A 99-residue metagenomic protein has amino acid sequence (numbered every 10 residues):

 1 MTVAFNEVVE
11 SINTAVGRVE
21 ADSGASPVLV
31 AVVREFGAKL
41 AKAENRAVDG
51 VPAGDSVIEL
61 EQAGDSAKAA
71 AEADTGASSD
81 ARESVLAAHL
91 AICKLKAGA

Functional and structural regions predicted by a protein language model:
M1-V33, H89-K94: Short terminal alpha-helical segments
V3, A41-N45, K68, A99: Cationic, hydrophobic amphipathic alpha-helical membrane-interacting segments
V8-S11, K39, S56-E59, A63 (+2 more regions): Amphipathic coiled-coil alpha-helices
G17-D65: Amphipathic alpha-helical interaction modules
D65-A99: Amphipathic alpha-helical binding modules
